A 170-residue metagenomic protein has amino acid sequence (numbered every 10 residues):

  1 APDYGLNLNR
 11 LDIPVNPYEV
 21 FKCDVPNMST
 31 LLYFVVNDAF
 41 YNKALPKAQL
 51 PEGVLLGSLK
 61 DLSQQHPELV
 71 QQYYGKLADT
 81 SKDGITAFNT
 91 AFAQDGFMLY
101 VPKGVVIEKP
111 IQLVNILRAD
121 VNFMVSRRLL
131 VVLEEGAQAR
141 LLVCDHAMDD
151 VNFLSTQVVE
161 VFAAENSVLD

Functional and structural regions predicted by a protein language model:
A1-D170: Glycine-rich and polybasic anion-binding loops at the starts of cofactor/ligand-binding domains
